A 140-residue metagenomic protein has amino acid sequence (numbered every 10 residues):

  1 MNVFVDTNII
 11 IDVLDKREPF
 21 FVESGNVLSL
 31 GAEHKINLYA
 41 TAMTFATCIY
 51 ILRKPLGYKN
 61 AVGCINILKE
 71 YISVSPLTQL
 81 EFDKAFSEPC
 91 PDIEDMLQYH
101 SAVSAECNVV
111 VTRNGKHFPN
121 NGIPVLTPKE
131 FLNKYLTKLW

Functional and structural regions predicted by a protein language model:
M1-Y39, R53-N60, N120, L132-W140: Short, well-structured N-terminal submotif of metal-dependent ribonuclease cores
N2, N26, Y71, V103-W140: Acidic, PIN/NYN-like endoribonuclease modules and their adjacent C-terminal/linker elements
D6, D95, N114: Acidic active-site catalytic centers that drive phospho-/nucleotidyl reactions and related ester hydrolyses
N8-I9, M43, L80, K116 (+1 more regions): Alpha-helix/helix-capping structural signal
I9, C48, S101, V110-V111: Short, hydrophobic/aromatic-rich beta-strand segments within well-structured domains
E18, F45, G115: Short, glycine/serine-rich, charged loops/turns that create anion-binding and catalytic segments at active sites
G25-D92, M96, H100, N121: PIN-domain endoribonuclease scaffold, especially VapC-family toxins
